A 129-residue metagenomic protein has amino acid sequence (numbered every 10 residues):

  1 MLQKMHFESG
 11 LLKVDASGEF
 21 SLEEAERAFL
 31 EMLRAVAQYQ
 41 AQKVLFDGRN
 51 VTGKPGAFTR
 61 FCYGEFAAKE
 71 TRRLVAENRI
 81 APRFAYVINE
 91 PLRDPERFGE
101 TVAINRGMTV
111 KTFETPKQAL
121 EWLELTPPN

Functional and structural regions predicted by a protein language model:
M1-N129: Amphipathic, Lys/Arg-enriched alpha-helical "gate/interface" segment within cytosolic domains that mediates
